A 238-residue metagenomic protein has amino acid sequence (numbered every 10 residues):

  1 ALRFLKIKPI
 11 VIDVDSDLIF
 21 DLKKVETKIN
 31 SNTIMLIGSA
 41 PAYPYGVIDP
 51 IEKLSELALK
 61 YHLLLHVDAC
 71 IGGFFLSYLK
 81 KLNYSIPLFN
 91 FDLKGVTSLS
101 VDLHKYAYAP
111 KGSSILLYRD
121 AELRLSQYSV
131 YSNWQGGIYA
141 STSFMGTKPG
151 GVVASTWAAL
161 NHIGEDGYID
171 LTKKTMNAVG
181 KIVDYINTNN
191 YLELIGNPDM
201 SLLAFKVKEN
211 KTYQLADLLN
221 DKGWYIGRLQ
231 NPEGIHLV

Functional and structural regions predicted by a protein language model:
A1-K6: Substrate-binding/gating loop at the entrance of the active-site cleft, primarily in PLP-dependent aminotransferase-like
V11-S16: Short beta->alpha connector loops at strand-helix junctions that form conserved, small/polar/Pro-enriched
F20-A69: Active-site phosphate-binding strand-loop segment of PLP-dependent enzymes
L22-K24, I48-K60, G72-S98: Active-site pre-lysine segment of PLP-dependent enzymes
G38, L65-V67, L99-V101, G196 (+1 more regions): General beta-strand structural signal in soluble alpha/beta enzymes
P41-A42, I71-G73, K105, P232: Active-site-proximal loop/turn and secondary-structure-junction residues that shape catalytic pockets, frequently
I71, K81-M200, F205-K208: Active-site C-terminal subdomain of aminotransferase-like
Y191-V238: Conserved PLP-binding catalytic core of the aspartate aminotransferase-like
